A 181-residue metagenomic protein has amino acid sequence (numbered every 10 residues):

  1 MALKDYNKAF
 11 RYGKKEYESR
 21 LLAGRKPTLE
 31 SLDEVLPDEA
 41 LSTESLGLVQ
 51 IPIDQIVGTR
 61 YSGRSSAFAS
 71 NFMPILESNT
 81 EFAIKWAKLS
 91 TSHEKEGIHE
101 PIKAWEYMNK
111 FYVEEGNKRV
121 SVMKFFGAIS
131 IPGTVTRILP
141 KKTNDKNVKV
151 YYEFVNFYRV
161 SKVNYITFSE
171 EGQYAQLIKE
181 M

Functional and structural regions predicted by a protein language model:
M1-M108, E114, K118, F125 (+1 more regions): Short, charged/polar connector segments at secondary-structure boundaries
K110-M181: Basic- and aromatic-enriched surface patches that contact anionic nucleotides/nucleic acids
